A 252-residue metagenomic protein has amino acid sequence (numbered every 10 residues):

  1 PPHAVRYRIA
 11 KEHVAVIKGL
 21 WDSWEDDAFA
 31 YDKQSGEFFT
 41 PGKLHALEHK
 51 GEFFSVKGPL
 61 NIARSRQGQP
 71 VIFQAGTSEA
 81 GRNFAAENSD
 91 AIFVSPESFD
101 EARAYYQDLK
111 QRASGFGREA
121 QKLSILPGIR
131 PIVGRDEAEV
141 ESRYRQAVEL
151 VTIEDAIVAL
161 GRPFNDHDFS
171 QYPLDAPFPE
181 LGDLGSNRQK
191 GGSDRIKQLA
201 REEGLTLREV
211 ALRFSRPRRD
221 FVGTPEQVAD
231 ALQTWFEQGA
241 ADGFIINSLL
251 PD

Functional and structural regions predicted by a protein language model:
P1-N83, E87-N88, S114-F116, Q121 (+2 more regions): Internal, glycine-rich beta/alpha segment that forms the wall or movable "lid" of small-molecule/cofactor binding
A10-K18, R82, A102-K110, Y144-V148 (+1 more regions): Generic structural signal for well-ordered alpha-helices, preferentially at hydrophobic/aromatic core positions
V71-F73, A91-F93, K122-L126, D242-I245: Structural preference for beta-strand elements that scaffold enzyme active sites
Q74-F84, Q146, T224-Q238: Short, acidic/polar
T77, E97, G128-I132, L249: Active-site beta-loop-alpha junctions enriched in small/polar residues
S124-E139: Short, conserved secondary-structure transition motifs
S142-D155, G161: Active-site loop ensemble at the mouth of alpha/beta enzyme cores that anchors a bound cofactor
G191-D252: Substrate-recognition/cap regions that form aromatic- and gly/pro-loop-enriched pockets for small-molecule ligands
